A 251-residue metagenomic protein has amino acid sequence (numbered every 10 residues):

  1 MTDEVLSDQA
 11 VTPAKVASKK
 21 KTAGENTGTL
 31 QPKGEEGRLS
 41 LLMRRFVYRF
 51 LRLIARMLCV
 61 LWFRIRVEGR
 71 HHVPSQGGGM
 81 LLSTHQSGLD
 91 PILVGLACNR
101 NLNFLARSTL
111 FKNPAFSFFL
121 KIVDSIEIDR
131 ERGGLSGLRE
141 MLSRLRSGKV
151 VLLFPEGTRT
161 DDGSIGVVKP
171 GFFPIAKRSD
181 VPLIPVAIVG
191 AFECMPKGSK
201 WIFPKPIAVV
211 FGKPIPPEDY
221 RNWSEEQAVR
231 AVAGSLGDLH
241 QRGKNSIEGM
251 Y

Functional and structural regions predicted by a protein language model:
T2-F46, S136-Y251: Non-catalytic C-terminal accessory region of glycerolipid acyltransferases and related lyso-lipid remodeling enzymes
A23-G69, N113-V123: A transmembrane-helix-recognition feature enriched in membrane-embedded lipid enzymes and envelope glyco-/phospholipid
F46, F50, I54, D90-L93 (+4 more regions): Hydrophobic alpha-helical segments typical of transmembrane helices and their membrane-interface/capping positions
I54-A55, I122-I128, P155-R159: Short, basic, glycine/proline-bearing loop/turn elements
L58-V60, A97, L120, R144 (+1 more regions): A generic structural signal for well-ordered alpha-helical segments
R64-R66, G133-L138: Glycine-rich, highly charged phosphate/nucleotide-binding loops
H71, G133, V189: Residue-level "edge-of-site" marker
V73-R132, E140: Catalytic core of membrane glycerolipid acyltransferases/transacylases, capturing the structured, soluble-facing
